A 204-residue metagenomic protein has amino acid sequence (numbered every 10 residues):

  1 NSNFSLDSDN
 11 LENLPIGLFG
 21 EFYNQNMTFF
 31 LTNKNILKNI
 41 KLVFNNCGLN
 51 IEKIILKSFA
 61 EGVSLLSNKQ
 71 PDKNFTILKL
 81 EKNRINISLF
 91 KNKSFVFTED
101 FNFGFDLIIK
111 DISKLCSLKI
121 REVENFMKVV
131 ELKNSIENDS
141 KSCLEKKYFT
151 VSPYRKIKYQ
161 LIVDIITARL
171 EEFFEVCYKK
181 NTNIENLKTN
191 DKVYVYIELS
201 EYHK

Functional and structural regions predicted by a protein language model:
N1-F75, F95-V96, N134-D139, Y159-V163 (+1 more regions): Nucleotide/phosphate-binding catalytic cleft detector across ATP-hydrolyzing and phosphate-transferring enzymes
L11-L14, L80-N83, K146-S152: Short hydrophobic/aromatic-rich motifs at helix boundaries and adjacent loops
K34, K82-R84, L199-Y202: Gly/Ser/Thr-rich loops at beta-strand to alpha-helix junctions that form or flank small-molecule/cofactor-binding
K41-L42, L49, F59, F90-E175 (+3 more regions): Phosphate-binding glycine-rich/basic clefts of nucleotide- and phosphate-handling proteins, predominantly
L66-T98, I112: Gly/Thr-rich phosphate-binding beta-strand-loop-beta motif of the actin/hexokinase/Hsp70
S67-K69, E201-K204: Short glycine/threonine-rich loop-to-helix capping motif typified by GTGT followed within a few residues by an Asp-Pro
